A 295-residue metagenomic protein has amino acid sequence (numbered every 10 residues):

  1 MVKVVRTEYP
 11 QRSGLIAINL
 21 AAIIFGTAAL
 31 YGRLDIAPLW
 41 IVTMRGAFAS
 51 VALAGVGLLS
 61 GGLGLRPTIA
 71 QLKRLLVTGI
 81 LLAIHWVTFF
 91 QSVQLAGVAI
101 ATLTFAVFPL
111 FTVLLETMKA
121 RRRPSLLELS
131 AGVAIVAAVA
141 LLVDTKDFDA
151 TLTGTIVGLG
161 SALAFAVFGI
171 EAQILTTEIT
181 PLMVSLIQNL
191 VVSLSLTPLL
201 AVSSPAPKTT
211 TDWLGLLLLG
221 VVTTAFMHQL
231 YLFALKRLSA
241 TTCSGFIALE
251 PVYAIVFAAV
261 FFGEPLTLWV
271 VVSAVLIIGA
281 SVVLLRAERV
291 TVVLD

Functional and structural regions predicted by a protein language model:
M1-M44, A49, V77-T88, D147-I174 (+1 more regions): Glycine-/small-residue-enriched transmembrane alpha-helix faces in small-molecule transporters and effluxers
R12-A17, L39-V56, L127-A137, T153-G160 (+2 more regions): Hydrophobic alpha-helical transmembrane segments of multi-pass integral membrane proteins, especially transporters
L15, A101-V107, A172-S193, T224-V260: Helix-helix packing/entry segments at the starts of transmembrane helices
L20, M44, V77, T104 (+5 more regions): Hydrophobic core positions of alpha-helical segments in small-molecule transporters and transporter systems
L20-T27, Y31, V56, L76-L95 (+6 more regions): Hydrophobic alpha-helical transmembrane segments of multi-pass membrane transport proteins, especially secondary
D35, I41, R45, S92 (+7 more regions): Hydrophobic/aromatic residues within transmembrane alpha-helices of multi-pass small-molecule transporters
L39-W40, A99, S125, L182-M183 (+2 more regions): Residues that define the loop-to-transmembrane-helix transition and helix capping in multi-pass membrane transporters
L53, L76, V107, P124-D144 (+4 more regions): Hydrophobic transmembrane alpha-helices of multi-pass small-molecule transport proteins
